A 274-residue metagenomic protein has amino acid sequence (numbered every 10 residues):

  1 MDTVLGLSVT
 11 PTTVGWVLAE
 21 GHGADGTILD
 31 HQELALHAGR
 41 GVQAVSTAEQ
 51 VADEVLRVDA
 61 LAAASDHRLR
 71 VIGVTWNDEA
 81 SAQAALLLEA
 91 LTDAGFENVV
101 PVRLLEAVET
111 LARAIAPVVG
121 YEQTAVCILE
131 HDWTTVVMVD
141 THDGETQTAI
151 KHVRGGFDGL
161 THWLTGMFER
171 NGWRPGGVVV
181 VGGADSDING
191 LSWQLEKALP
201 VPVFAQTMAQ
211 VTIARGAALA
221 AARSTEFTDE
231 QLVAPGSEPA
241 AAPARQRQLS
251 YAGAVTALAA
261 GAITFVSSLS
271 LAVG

Functional and structural regions predicted by a protein language model:
M1-D25, I115-Q147: Gly/Thr-rich phosphate-binding beta-strand-loop-beta motif of the actin/hexokinase/Hsp70
M1-R57, V100: Early-domain small/polar-rich strand-loop-helix modules and first-structured segments of the mature chain
G41-T124, L129-T135, D140-T141, M208-T212: Active-site neighborhood for divalent-cation/phosphate handling
A62-A64, D143-T146, F168-G176, K197-F204 (+2 more regions): Cytoplasmic membrane-interface segments at the C-terminal ends of transmembrane helices
H67-N77, P175-A184, P202-F204: Short glycine-rich phosphate-binding loop at a beta-alpha junction
L105-P117, D158, Q206-P243, V255: Glycine-rich phosphate-binding/hydrolytic loop that grips phosphoryl groups
E122-W193, T212: Extended, charged alpha-helical interaction scaffolds
E238-R247, Y251-G274: Extended non-globular C-terminal regions
